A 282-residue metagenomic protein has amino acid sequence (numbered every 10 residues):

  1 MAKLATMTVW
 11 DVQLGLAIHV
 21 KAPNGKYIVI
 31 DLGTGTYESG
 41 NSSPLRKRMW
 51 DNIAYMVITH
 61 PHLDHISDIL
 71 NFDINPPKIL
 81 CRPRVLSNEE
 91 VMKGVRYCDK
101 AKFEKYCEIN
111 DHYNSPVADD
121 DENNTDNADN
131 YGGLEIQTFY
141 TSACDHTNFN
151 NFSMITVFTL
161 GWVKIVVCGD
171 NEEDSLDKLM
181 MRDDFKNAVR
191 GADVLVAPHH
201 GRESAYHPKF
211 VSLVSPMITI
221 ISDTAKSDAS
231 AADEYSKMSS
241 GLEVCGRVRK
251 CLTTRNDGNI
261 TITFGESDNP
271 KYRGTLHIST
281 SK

Functional and structural regions predicted by a protein language model:
M1-N52, D111-G191, G258-K282: Core dinuclear metal-dependent hydrolase active-site scaffold
T8-W10, V57, L80-C81, Q137-F139 (+2 more regions): Hydrophobic/aromatic beta-strand patches that form the interior of the parallel beta-sheet core in alpha/beta enzyme
L14-L16, G35-Y37, P61-S67, L86-E89 (+4 more regions): Active-site environment of divalent metal-dependent phosphoester hydrolases
G25-I28, G35-S87, D184-R202, S215-I220: Active-site metal-binding motif and surrounding structural segment of the metallo-beta-lactamase
N41-L45, E90-H112, S230-E243: Short, aromatic/basic amphipathic alpha-helical patches
Y55-P61, H65, L80-A101, I109-D119 (+1 more regions): Divalent cation-coordinating acidic motifs and surrounding scaffolds that mediate Ca2+/Mg2+/Mn2+/Zn2+-dependent binding
I66-P76, N88-K100, H207-V211, A231-E234: Metal-dependent catalytic neighborhoods of phosphoester/phosphodiester hydrolases
G169, D183-K186, A192-T280: Internal alpha/beta domain cores that form substrate/cofactor-binding pockets in large enzymes and binding proteins
